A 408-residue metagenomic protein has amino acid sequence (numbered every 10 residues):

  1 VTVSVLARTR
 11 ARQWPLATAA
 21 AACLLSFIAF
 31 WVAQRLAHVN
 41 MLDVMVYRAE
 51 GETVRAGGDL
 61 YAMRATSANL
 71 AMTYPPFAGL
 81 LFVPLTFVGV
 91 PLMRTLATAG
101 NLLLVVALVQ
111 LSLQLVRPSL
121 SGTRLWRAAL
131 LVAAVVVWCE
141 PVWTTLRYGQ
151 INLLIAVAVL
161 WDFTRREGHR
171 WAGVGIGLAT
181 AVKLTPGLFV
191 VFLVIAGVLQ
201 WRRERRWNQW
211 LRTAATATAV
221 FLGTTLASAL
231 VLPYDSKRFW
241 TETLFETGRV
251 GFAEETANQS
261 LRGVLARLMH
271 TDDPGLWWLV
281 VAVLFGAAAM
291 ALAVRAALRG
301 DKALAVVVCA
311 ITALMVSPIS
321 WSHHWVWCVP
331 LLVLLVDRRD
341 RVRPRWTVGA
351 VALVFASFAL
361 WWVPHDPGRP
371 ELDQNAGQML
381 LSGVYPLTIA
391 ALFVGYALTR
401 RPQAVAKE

Functional and structural regions predicted by a protein language model:
T2-W171, G197-S322, Q374-Q378, R401-E408: Primarily membrane-embedded glycan-assembly and transfer machineries that use lipid-linked glycans
V159-D162, T185, E246-G248, L332-R338: Alpha-helical transmembrane segments and their membrane-interface exit regions
R165, V190, V194-G197, W201 (+2 more regions): Solvent-exposed, amphipathic alpha-helical segments
R170-V194, C309-V316: Membrane-interface alpha helices of multi-pass inner-membrane proteins
G173-I176, K237-T241, V326-P330, P344-A350 (+1 more regions): A cytosolic-side transmembrane-helix exit/cap motif
I176-A179, T216-F221, A305-I311, R345-S357: Central hydrophobic cores of alpha-helical transmembrane segments in multi-pass integral membrane proteins
S322-V336: Hydrophobic/aromatic-rich transmembrane helices and adjacent perimembrane loops
V336-E408: Aromatic-enriched
